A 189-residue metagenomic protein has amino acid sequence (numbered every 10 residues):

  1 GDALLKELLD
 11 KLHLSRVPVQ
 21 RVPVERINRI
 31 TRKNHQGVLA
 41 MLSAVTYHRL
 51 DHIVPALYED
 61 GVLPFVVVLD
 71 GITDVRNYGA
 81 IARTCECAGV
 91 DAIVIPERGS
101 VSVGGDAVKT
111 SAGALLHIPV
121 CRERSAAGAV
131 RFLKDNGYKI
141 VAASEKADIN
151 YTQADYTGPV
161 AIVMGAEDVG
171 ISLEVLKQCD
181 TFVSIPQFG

Functional and structural regions predicted by a protein language model:
G1-E59: N-terminal positively charged helical leader segments and presequences
G1-L14, P55-I149: RNA substrate-binding interface of SAM-dependent RNA methyltransferases
P18-V22, C121, V183: General small-molecule cofactor/ligand-binding pocket signal
N28, T46-H48, V75, V101 (+3 more regions): Glycine-rich nucleotide phosphate-binding loop and flanking beta-alpha elements of Rossmann-like dinucleotide-binding
T31-S43, S111-A114, P119, T157-G165: Short basic, glycine-rich beta-strand/loop surfaces that mediate nucleic-acid
L39-M41, V68, S184: Soluble periplasmic/extracytoplasmic beta-strand elements of cell-envelope proteins
V141-G189: Active-site/ligand-binding-proximal alpha/beta "capping" segment
